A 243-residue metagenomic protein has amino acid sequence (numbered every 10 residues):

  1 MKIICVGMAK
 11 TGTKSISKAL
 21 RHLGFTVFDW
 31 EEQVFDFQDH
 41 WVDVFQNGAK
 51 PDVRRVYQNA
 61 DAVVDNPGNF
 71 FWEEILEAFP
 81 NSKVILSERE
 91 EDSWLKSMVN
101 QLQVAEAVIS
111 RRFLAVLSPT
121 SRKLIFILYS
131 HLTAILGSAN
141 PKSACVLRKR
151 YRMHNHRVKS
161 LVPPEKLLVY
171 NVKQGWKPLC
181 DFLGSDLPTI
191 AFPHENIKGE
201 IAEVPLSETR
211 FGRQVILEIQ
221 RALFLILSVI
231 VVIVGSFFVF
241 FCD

Functional and structural regions predicted by a protein language model:
M1-Q58: PAPS-dependent sulfotransferase catalytic core
T13-K14, N69-E73, L95, W176-L179: Short, well-ordered alpha-helical microsegments
V44-F79: Conserved nucleotide-sensing/catalytic segment adjacent to the nucleotide-binding pocket in NTP-handling enzymes
I75-N100, L179: Conserved phosphate-donor/acceptor-positioning beta-strand/loop module used by diverse small-molecule
K96-K166: PAPS-dependent sulfotransferase catalytic domain
L114-L136, L187-L225: PAPS-dependent sulfotransferase catalytic core
T133-R157, P164-S207: Conserved GTP-binding G-domain of TRAFAC-class P-loop NTPases and closely related GTPase folds
Q214-D243: Terminal signal-anchor or tail-anchor transmembrane helices that tether membrane-associated enzymes to cellular
